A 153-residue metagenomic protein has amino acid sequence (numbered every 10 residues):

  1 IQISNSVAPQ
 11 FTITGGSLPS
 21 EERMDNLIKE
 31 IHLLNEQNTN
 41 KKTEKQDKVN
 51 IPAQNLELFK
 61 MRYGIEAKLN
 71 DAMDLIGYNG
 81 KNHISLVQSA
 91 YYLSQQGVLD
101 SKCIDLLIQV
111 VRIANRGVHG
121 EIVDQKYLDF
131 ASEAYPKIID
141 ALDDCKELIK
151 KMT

Functional and structural regions predicted by a protein language model:
I1-M61, A67-K68: Membrane-proximal, non-transmembrane interface segments of integral membrane proteins
E30-Q37, L75, C145-L148: Surface-exposed polar/charged interaction patches
V49-E57, L99-K102, V123, Y127-F130: Non-transmembrane, amphipathic alpha-helical segments
E57-M61, S85, L106-Q109: Residue-level detector of well-ordered alpha-helical segments, enriched for hydrophobic/aromatic packing positions
I65-M73, N115-V118: Short alpha-helix boundary/capping elements
K68, Q88-Y92, I113: A general alpha-helix detector
M73-K102: Short, charged amphipathic alpha-helical segments flanked by flexible coils
D105-Q109, I113-T153: Charge-enriched, short contiguous segments at helix-coil
